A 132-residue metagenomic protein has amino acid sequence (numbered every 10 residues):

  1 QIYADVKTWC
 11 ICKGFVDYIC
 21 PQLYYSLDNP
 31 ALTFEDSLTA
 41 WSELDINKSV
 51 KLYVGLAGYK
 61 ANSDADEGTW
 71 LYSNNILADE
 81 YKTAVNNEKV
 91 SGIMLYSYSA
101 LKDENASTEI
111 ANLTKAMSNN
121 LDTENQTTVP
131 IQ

Functional and structural regions predicted by a protein language model:
Q1-A4, F34-T39, N75-I76: Charged helix-capping and loop-helix junction motifs
K7-P30, L44-I131: Substrate-binding cleft of secreted/luminal carbohydrate-active enzymes
